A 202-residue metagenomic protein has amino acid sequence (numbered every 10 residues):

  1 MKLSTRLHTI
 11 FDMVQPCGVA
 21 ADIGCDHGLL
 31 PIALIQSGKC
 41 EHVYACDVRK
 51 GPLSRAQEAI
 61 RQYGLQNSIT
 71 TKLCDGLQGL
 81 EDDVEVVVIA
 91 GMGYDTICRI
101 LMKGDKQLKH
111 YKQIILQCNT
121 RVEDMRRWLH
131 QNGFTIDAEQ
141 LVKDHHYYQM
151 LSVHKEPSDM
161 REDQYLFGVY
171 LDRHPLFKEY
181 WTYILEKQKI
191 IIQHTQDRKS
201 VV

Functional and structural regions predicted by a protein language model:
K2-C17: Conserved alpha-helix/loop element of class I SAM-dependent methyltransferases that forms part of the SAM/SAH-binding
C17-D26: Conserved class I S-adenosyl-L-methionine
G28, I32: Glycine-rich SAM-binding Motif I of class I
H42-D47: Conserved SAM-binding motif I beta-strand of class I
S54-D82: S-adenosyl-L-methionine
K103-S152: C-terminal substrate-binding/active-site "lid" region of AdoMet-derived donor-dependent transferases
T135-I190: Substrate-binding/catalytic lobe of Class I Rossmann-like enzymes that use SAM or dcSAM, i.e., the mid-to-C-terminal
V201-V202: Conserved small/polar residues in nucleotide/adenosyl-binding loops
